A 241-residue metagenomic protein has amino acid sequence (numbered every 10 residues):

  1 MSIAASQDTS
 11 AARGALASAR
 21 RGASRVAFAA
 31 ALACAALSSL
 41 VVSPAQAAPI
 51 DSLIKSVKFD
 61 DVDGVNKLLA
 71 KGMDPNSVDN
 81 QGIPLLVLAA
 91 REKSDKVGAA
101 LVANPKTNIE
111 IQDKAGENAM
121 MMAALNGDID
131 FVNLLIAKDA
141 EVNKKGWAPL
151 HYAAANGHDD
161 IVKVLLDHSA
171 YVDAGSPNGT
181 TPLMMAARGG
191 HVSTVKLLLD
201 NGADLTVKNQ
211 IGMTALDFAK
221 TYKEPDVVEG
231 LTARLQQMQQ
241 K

Functional and structural regions predicted by a protein language model:
S2-S18, R25, V42-L53, K138 (+4 more regions): Ankyrin-repeat-protein effector appendages
G64, K96-V97, D130-F131, D160-I161 (+2 more regions): Conserved ankyrin/ankyrin-like repeat signature
N66-D74, A99-N108, N133-E141, K163-Y171 (+2 more regions): Ankyrin repeat domain, specifically the short helix-to-loop turn at the C-terminus of the second helix of each repeat
S77-V78, I109-Q112, E141-K145, V172-G175 (+1 more regions): Ankyrin repeat boundary signal
